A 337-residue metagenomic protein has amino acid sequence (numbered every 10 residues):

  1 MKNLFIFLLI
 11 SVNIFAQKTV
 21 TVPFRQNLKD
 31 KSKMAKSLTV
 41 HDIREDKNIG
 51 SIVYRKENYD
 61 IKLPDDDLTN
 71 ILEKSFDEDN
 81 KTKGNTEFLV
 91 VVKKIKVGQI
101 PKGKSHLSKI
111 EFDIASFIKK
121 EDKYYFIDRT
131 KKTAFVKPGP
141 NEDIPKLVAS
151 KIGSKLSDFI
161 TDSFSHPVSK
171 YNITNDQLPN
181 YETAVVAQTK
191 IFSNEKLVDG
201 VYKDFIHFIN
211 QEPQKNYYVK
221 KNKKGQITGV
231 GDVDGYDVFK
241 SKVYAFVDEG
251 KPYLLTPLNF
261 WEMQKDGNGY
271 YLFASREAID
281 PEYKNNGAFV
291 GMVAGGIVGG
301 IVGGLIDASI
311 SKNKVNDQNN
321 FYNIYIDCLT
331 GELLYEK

Functional and structural regions predicted by a protein language model:
M1-P23: Bacterial Sec-dependent N-terminal signal peptides
A16-E73, K81-T86, G103, D128-T130 (+3 more regions): A structural "domain/chain start" motif
V53-K123, A134-K137: Post-signal peptide N-terminal segment of secreted/secretory-pathway proteins
Q99-S105, K109-D176: Long, acidic/polar, low-complexity amphipathic helices and coiled-coil-like
